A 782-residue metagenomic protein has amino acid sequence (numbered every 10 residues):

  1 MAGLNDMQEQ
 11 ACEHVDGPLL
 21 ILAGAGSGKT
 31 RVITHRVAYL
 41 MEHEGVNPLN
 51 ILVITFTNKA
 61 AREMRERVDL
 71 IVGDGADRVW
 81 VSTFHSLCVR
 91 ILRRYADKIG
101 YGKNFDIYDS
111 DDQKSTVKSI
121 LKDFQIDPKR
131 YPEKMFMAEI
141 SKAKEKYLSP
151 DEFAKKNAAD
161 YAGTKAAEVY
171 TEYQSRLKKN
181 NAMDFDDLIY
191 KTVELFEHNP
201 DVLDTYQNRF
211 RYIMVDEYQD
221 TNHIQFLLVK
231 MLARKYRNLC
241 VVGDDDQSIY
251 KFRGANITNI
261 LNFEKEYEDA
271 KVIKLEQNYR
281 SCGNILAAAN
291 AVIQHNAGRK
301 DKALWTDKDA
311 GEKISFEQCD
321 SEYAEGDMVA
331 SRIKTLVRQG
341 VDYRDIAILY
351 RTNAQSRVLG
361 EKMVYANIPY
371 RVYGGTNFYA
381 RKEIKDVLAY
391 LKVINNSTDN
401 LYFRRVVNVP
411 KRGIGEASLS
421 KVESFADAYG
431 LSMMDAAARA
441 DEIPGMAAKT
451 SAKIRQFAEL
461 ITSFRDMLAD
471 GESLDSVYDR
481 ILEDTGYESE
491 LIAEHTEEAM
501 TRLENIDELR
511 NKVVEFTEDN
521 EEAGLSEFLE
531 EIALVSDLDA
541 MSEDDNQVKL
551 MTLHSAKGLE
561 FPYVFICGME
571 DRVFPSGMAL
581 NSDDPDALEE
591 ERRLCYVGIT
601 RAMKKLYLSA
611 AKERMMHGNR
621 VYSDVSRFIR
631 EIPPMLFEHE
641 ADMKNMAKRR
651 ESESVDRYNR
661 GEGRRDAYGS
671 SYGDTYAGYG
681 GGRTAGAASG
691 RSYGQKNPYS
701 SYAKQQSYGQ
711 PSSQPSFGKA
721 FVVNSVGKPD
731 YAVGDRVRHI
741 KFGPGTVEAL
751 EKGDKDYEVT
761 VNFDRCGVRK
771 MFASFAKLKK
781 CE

Functional and structural regions predicted by a protein language model:
M1-Y108, K114, N180, E197 (+3 more regions): P-loop NTPase Walker
A2-E13, G17-I21, L52-V53, A60-A61 (+5 more regions): Conserved helicase NTPase motor core
N5, I54, D106-S110, I126-K134 (+14 more regions): Conserved phosphate/pyrophosphate-binding and hydrolysis machinery centered on Walker-type P-loop NTPases, extending
H14, A76-V79, D97-D187, F210 (+3 more regions): ATP-hydrolysis module of ASCE/P-loop NTPase motor domains, specifically the Walker B Asp-Glu catalytic pair
G17, V46-N50, G75-R78, K235-N238 (+9 more regions): Short glycine-/polar-rich loops that comprise or flank the Walker A/P-loop and associated switch/sensor motifs
A25-I33, V37, E268-K271, E276-P369 (+4 more regions): Helicase P-loop NTPase motor core
A159, D342, S356-I368, R381 (+1 more regions): Conserved helicase C-terminal RecA-like lobe
G568-K770, F775-E782: C-terminal accessory regions
